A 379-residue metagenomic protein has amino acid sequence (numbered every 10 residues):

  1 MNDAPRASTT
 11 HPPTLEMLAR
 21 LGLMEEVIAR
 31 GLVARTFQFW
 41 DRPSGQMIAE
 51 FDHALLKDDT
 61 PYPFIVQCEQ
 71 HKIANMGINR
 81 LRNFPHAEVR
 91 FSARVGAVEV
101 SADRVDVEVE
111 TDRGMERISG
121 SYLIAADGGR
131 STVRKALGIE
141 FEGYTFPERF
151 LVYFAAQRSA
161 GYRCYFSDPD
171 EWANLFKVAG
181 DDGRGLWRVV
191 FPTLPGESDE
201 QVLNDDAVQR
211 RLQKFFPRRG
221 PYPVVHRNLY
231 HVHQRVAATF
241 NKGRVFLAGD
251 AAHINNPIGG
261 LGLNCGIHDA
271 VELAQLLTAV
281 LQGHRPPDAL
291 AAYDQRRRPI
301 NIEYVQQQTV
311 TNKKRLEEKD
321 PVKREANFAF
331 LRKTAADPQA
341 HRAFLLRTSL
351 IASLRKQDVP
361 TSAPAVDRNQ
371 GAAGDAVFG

Functional and structural regions predicted by a protein language model:
D3-R6, H11-R80, E99, F150 (+3 more regions): Active-site-adjacent segment of FAD-dependent monooxygenases/related oxidoreductases
Q46-M47, G114-R117, W172: Short, mixed charged/polar active-site loops that provide acid/base catalysis or chelate metal/phosphate cofactors
C68-V95, D112: Helical element adjacent to the flavin cofactor pocket in flavoenzyme catalytic cores
G77, A125, V224, Y230-V310: Conserved mid-domain beta->alpha element of the FAD-binding
N79, A102-R104, Y122, A126-V232: Conserved FAD-binding catalytic core of PHBH/FMO-like flavoproteins
F91-D106, Y230: A conserved short coil-to-beta-strand element within the FAD-binding core of flavoproteins
D112-Y122, A126: Core beta-strand elements of the Rossmann-like FAD/NAD(P) dinucleotide-binding domain in flavoenzyme oxidoreductases
L276-G379: C-terminal helical "tail/cap" subdomain of flavin- and related membrane-associated enzymes
